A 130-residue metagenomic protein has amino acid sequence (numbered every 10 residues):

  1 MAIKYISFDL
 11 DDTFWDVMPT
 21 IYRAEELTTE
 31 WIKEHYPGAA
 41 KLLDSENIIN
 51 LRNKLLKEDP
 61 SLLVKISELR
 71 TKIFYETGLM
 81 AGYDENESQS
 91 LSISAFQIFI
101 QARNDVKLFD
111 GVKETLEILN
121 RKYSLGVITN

Functional and structural regions predicted by a protein language model:
M1-A2, R121: Residue-level preference for short coil/turn positions at secondary-structure junctions
A2-L108: N-terminal helical cap/lid subdomain that shapes the substrate entry/recognition surface in HAD-like hydrolases
L91-D105, V112-N130: Substrate-recognition element of Asp-dependent hydrolases with the DxDx(T/V) motif
